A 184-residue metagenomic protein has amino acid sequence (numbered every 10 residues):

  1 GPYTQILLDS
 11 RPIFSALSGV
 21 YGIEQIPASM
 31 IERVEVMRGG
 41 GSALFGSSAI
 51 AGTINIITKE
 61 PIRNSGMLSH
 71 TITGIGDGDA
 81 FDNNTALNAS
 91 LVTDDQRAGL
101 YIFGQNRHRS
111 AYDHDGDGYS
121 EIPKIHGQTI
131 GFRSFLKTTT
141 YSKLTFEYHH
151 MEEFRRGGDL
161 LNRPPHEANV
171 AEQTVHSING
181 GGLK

Functional and structural regions predicted by a protein language model:
G1-Y3, S18, S29-I31, A49-T53 (+2 more regions): Extracytoplasmic
T4, R11-R38: Short acidic/polar hinge/loop motifs at secondary-structure boundaries that mediate gating or recognition
L8-S10, R38, T58-E60, H70: Flexible glycine-/small-residue-rich
I13-F14, G41-L44, I75-G76, R109: Short beta-strands and strand-coil junctions in structured, solvent-facing domains, enriched
I23-Q25, G76-F81, S120-H126, V170-S177: Replace "Gram-negative outer membrane beta-barrel proteins" with "bacterial and organellar outer membrane beta-barrel
V34-E35, I54-I56: Non-catalytic regulatory/gating segments with a bias toward low-complexity or hydrophobic composition
S48, T73-N84: Solvent-exposed loop/turn segments connecting transmembrane beta-strands in outer-membrane beta-barrel proteins
R63-G66, T71, N88-V170: Periplasmic-side early beta-strands and strand-to-turn transitions of outer-membrane beta-barrels
